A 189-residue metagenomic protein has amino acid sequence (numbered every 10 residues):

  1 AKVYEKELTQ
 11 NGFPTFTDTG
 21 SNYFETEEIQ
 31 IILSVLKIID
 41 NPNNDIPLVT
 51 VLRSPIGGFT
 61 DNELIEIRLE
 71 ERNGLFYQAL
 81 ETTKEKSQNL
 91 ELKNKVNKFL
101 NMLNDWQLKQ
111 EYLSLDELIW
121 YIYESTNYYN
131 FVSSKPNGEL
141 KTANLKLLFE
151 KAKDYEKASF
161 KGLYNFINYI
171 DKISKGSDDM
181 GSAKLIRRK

Functional and structural regions predicted by a protein language model:
A1-E70, Q78-E81, E91-N94, N101-I122 (+1 more regions): Conserved motor-region signature of P-loop NTPase helicases/translocases
E85-Q88: Flexible, low-complexity interdomain linkers flanking nucleic-acid-processing modules
